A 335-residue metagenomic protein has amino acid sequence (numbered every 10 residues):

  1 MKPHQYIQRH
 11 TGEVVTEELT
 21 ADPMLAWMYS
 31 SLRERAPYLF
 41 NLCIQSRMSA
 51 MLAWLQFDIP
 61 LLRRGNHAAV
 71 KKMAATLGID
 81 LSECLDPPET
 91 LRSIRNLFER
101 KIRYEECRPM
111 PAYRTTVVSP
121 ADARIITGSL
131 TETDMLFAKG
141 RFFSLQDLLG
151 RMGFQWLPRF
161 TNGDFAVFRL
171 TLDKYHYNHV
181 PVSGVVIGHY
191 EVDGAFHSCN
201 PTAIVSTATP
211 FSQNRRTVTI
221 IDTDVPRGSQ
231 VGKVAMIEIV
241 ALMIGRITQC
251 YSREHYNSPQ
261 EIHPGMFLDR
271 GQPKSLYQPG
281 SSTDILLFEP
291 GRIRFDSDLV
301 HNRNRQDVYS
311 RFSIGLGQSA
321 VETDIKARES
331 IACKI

Functional and structural regions predicted by a protein language model:
M1-I335: Contiguous, well-folded functional domains in the mature portion of proteins
